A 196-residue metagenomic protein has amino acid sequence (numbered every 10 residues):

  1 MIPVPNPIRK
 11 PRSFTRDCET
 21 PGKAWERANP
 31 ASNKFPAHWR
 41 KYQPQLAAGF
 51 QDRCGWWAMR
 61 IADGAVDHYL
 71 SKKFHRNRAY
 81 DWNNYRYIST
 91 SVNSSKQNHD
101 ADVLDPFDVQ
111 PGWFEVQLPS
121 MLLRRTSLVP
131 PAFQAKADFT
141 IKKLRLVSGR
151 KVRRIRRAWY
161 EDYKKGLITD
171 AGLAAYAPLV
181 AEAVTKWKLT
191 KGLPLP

Functional and structural regions predicted by a protein language model:
I2-R53, H75-A79: Short, charged surface segments at domain edges that flank catalytic/cofactor-binding sites
A37-R40, P44, D108, P131 (+2 more regions): Generic alpha-helical secondary structure signal
Y42, F50, M59-A62, L128: Hydrophobic N-terminal alpha-helices or hydrophobic patches in metabolic proteins across all domains of life
G55-Y87, D100-D108, G112: Histidine-centered nuclease catalytic patch
D81-K96, F114-A135: Short Fe-S-cluster ligation motifs
K96-N98, L122-R125, V147-R154: Substrate-binding/catalytic groove segments of enzymes that remodel or degrade extracellular structural polymers
P106-P119, Y160: A short Gly-Trp-Pro
F133-P196: C-terminal, charged low-complexity interaction regions
